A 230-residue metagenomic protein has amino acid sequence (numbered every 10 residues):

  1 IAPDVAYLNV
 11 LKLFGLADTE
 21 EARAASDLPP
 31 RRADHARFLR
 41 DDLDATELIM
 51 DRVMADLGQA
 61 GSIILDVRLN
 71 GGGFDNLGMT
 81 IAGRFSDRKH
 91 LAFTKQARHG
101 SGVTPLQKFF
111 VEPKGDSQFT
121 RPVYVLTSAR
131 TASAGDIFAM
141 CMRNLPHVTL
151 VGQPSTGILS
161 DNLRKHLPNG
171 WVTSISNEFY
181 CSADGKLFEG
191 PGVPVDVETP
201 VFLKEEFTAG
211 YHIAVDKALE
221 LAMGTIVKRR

Functional and structural regions predicted by a protein language model:
I1-P168: Cleft-lining beta-strand/loop regions that shape enzyme active-site pockets
R88-K89, R98-G100, T173-I175, V197-T199 (+1 more regions): Short, intrinsically disordered/low-complexity patches at protein termini and at juxtamembrane boundaries
L106-K114, P154-E205: C-terminal regions of proteins
M142, G185, A218: Hydrophobic, well-ordered secondary-structure elements that form the walls of internal hydrophobic environments
E189, V193-R230: Low-complexity, Gly/Ser/Thr/Pro-rich intrinsically disordered linker/tail segments
